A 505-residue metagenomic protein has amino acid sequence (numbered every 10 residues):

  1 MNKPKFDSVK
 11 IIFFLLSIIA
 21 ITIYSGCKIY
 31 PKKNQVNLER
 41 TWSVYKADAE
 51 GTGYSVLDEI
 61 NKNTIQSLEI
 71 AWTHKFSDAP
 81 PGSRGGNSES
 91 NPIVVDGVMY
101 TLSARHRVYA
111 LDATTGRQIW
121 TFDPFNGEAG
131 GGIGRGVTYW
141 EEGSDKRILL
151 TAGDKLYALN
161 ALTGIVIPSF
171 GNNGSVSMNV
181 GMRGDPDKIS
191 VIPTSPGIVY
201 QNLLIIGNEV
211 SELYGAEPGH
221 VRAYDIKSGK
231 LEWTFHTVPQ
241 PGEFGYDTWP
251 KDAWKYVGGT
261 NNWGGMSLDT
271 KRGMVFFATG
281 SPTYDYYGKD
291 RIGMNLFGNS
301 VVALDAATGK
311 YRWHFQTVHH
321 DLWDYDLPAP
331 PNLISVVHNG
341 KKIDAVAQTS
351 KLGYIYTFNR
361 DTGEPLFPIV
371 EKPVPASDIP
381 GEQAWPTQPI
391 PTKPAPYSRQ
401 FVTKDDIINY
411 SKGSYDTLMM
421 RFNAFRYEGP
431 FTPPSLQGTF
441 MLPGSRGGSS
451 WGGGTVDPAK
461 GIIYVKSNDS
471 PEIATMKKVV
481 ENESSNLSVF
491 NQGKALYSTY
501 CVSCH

Functional and structural regions predicted by a protein language model:
F13-T22: Bacterial N-terminal signal peptides
Q35-A79, V94: Mature N-terminal segment immediately following signal peptide/propeptide cleavage in secreted/periplasmic
W42-K46, G85-R105, G131-L156, I189-L213 (+5 more regions): Repeat-blade elements of multi-bladed beta-propeller folds
A47, R360, S503-H505: Detector for the c-type heme attachment site
T64-S77, V108-A129, L156-K188, H220-Y256 (+6 more regions): Extracytoplasmic/lumenal domain signature
Q388, K393-V465: Long, low-complexity segments enriched in small/aliphatic residues
L487-H505: Sequence/structural segment immediately N-terminal to covalent heme-attachment motifs in c-type and related
